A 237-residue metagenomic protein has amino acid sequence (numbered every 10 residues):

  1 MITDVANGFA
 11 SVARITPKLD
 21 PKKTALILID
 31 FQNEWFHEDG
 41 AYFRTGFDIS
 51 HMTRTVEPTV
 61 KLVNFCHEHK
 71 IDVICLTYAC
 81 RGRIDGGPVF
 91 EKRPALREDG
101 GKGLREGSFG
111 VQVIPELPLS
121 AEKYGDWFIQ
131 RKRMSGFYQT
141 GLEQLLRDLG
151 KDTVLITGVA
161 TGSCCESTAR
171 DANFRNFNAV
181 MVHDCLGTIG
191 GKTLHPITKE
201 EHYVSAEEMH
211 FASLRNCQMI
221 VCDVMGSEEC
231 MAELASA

Functional and structural regions predicted by a protein language model:
M1-A25, N64-H69, G86, P94-A237: Active-site-adjacent betaalpha module
L28, I71-Y78, M181-V182: Short beta-strand segments at enzyme active-site cores
Q32-H37: Short acidic, Gly/Ser-rich segments with clustered Asp/Glu that frequently serve as metal-coordination loops in enzyme
E38-F47, G87-P94, A172: Surface-exposed, active-site-proximal loop segments in enzymatic domains
A41-H51, K199, Y203: Short glycine-enriched, charge-decorated loop/helix-capping segments at active-site entrances that position
H51-P58, F109, M209: Soluble or luminal CAZymes and related metallo-dependent hydrolases
R54-D72: A short, N-terminal amphipathic alpha-helix
V73, Y78-R97: Early exported N-terminus immediately downstream of N-terminal targeting peptides
